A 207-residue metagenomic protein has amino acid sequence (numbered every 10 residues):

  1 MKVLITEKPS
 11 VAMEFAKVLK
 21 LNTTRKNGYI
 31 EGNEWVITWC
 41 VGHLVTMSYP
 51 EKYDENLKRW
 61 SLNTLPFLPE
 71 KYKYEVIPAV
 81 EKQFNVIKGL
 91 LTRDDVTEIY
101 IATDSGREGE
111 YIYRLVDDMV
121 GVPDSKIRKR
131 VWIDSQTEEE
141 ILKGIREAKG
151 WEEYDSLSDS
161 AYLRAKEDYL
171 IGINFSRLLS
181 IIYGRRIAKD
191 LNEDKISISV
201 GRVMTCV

Functional and structural regions predicted by a protein language model:
M1-R177, C206: Intrinsically disordered, low-complexity regulatory segments
T6, D168-V207: Prokaryote-biased recognition of long, low-complexity C-terminal linker/tail segments that are poorly structured
